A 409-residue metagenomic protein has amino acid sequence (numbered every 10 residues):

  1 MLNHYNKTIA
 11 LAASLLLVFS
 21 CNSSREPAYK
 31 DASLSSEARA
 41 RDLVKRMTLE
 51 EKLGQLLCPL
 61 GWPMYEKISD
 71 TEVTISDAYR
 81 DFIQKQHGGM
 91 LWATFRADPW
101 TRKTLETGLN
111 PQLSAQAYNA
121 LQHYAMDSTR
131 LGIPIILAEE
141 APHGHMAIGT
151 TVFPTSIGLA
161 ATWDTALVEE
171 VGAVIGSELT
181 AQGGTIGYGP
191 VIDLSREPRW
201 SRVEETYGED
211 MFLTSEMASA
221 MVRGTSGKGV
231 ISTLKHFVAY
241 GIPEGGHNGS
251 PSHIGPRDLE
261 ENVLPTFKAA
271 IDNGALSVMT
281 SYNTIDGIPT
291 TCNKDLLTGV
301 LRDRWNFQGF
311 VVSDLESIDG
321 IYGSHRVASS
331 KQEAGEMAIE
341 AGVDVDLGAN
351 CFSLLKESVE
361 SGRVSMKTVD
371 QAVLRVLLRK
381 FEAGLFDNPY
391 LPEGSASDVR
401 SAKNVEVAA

Functional and structural regions predicted by a protein language model:
M1-P27: Bacterial Sec-dependent N-terminal signal peptides
C21-A409: Glycoside hydrolase catalytic-domain context in secreted enzymes
